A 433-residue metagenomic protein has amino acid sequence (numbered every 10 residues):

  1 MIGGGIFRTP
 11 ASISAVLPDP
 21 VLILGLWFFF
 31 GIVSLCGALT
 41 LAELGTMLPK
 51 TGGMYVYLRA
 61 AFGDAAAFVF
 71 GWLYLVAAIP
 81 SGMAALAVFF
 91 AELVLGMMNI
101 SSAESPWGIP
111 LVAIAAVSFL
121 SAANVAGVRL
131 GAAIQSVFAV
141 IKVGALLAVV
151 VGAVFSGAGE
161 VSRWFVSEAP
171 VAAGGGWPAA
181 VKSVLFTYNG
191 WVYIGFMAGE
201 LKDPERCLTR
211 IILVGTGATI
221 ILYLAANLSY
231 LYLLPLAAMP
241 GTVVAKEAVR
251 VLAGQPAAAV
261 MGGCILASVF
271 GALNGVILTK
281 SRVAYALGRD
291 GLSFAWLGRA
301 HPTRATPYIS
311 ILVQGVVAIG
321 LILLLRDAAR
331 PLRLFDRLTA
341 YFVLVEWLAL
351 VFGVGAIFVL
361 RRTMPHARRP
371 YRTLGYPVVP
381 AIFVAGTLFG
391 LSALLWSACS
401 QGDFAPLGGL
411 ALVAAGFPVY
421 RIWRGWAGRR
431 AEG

Functional and structural regions predicted by a protein language model:
M1-V21, L35, L39, T51 (+4 more regions): Membrane-interface "cap" regions at the ends of multi-pass membrane proteins
I6-P10, A123-V128, A257, S293 (+3 more regions): Transmembrane helix-loop junctions in multi-pass membrane proteins
S12-A15, S34-V117, S121-V125, L266-A286 (+2 more regions): Hydrophobic transmembrane alpha-helices that form the core helical bundles of multi-pass secondary transporters
P20-W27, S101-G108, S136-G263: Helix-loop-helix junctions that connect adjacent transmembrane segments in multi-pass membrane transporters
V21, R337-E346, G375-G433: A generic transmembrane alpha-helix motif of multi-pass inner-membrane proteins
V56-Y57, G63, L95-S101, L213-G275 (+1 more regions): TM-loop-TM module centered on a large, flexible mid-protein loop between adjacent transmembrane helices in multi-pass
G108-G159, N189, I212-T216, T339-F352 (+2 more regions): Membrane-interface loop-to-helix entry segments
L297-A305, W347-G402: C-terminal membrane-solvent junction of multi-pass transporters and transport-like membrane proteins
